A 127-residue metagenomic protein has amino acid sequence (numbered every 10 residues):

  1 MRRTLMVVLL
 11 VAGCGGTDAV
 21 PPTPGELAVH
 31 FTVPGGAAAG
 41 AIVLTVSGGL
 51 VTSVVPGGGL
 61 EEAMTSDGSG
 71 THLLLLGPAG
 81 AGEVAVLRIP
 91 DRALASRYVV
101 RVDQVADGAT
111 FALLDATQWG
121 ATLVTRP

Functional and structural regions predicted by a protein language model:
M1-G15: Sec-dependent bacterial lipoprotein signal peptides
G15-P127: Acidic, low-complexity intrinsically disordered segments
